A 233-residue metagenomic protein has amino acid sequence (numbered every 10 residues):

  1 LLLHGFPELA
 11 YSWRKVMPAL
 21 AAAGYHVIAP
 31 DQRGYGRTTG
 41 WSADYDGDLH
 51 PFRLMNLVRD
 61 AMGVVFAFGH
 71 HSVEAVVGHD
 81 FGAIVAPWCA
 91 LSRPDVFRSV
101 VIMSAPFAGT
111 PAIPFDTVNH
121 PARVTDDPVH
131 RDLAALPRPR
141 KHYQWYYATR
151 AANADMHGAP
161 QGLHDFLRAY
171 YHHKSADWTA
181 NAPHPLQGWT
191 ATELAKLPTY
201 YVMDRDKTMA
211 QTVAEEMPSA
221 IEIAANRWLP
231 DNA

Functional and structural regions predicted by a protein language model:
L1-A43, V64-F66, H79-I84, S92: Conserved HGGG/HGGXW glycine-rich cap/lid loop of the alpha/beta-hydrolase fold
Y35-V77, A83-A233: Flexible "cap/lid" subdomain of the alpha/beta-hydrolase fold that forms the substrate-access gate
